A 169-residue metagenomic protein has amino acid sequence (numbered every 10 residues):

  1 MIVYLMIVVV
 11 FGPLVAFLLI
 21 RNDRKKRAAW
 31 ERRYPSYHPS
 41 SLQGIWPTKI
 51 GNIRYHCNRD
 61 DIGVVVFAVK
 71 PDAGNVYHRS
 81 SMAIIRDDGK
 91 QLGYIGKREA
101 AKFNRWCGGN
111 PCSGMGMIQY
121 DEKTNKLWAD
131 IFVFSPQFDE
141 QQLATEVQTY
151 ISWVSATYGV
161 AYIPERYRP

Functional and structural regions predicted by a protein language model:
I2-P169: Conserved active-site motif detector
